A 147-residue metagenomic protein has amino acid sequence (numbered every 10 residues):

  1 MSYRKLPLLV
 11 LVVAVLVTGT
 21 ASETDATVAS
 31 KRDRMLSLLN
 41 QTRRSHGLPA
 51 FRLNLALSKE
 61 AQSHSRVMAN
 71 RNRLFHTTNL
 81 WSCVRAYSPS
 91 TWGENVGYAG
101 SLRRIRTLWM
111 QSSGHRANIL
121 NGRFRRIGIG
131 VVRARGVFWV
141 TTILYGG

Functional and structural regions predicted by a protein language model:
M1-L8: Bacterial N-terminal signal peptides that target proteins for export
L9-T18: Bacterial N-terminal signal peptides
T20-A26: Sec/Tat signal peptide C-region and signal peptidase I cleavage site
T27-A69: A short alpha-helix/helix-coil micro-patch that ends at or immediately precedes a cysteine
S45-K59, N72-C83, R116-V132: Surface-exposed patches in mature extracellular/periplasmic domains of secreted proteins
A50, N95, I143: Conserved beta-strand positions that form and line the central face of beta-propeller blades
S58-T107, I119: Short, surface-exposed glycine/acidic/tryptophan-bearing loops
Y98-G147: Disulfide-stabilized extracellular recognition modules
